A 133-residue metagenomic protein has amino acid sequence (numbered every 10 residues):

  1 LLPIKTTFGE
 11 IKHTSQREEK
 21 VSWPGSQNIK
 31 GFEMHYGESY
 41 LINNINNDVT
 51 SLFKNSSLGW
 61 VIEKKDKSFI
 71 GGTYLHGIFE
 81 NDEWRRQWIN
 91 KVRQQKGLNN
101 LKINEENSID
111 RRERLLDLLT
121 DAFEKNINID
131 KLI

Functional and structural regions predicted by a protein language model:
P3-I133: Amide-donor transfer/coupling interface in amidating biosynthetic enzymes
